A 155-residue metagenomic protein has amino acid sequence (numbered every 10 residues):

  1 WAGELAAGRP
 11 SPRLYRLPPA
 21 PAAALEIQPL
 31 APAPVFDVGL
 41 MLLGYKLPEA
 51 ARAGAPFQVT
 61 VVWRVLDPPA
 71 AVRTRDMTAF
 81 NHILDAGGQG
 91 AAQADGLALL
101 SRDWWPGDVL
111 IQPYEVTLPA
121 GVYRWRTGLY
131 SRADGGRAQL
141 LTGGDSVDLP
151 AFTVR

Functional and structural regions predicted by a protein language model:
W1-R155: C-terminal luminal/periplasmic domains and tails of membrane-associated envelope-modifying transferases
